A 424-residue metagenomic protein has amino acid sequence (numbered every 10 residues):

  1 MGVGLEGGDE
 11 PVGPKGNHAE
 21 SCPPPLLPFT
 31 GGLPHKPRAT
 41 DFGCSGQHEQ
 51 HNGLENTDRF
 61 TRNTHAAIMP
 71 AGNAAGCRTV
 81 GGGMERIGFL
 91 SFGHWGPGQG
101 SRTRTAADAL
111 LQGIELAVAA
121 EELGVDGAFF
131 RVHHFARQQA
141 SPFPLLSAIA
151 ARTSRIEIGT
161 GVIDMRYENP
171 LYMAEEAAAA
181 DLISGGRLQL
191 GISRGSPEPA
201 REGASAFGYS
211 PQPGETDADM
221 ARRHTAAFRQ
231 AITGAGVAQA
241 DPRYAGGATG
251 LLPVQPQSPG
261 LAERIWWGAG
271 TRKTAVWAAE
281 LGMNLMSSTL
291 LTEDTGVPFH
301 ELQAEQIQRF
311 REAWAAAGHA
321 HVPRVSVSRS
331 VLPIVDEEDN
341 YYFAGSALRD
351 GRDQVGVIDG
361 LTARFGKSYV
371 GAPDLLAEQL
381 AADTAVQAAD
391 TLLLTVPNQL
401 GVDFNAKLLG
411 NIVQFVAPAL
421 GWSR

Functional and structural regions predicted by a protein language model:
V3-L26, T30-D58: Polybasic, low-complexity intrinsically disordered segments
N73-I156: N-terminal beta1-alpha1-beta2 module of alpha/beta enzyme domains
T79, P211-V254, S287-S288, T295-A389: An alpha-helical appendage that flanks or caps ligand/catalytic pockets
M84-A106, Y167-V237, E293: Flexible, glycine-rich active-site loops centered on histidine and acidic residues that chelate a metal or position
I87, G124, V132, I149 (+5 more regions): Conserved, mostly hydrophobic/aromatic
I87-S91, A128-F130, I158-T160, L188-I192 (+4 more regions): Hydrophobic faces of well-ordered beta-strands that scaffold small-molecule active sites in alpha/beta enzyme cores
G96-L110, I163-P170, L261-A269, R364-P373: Active-site mouth loops of central-metabolism enzymes
G127-L146, T289-H300, T395-F404: Glycine-rich, proline-tolerant flexible connector loops at the mouths of alpha/beta enzymes
